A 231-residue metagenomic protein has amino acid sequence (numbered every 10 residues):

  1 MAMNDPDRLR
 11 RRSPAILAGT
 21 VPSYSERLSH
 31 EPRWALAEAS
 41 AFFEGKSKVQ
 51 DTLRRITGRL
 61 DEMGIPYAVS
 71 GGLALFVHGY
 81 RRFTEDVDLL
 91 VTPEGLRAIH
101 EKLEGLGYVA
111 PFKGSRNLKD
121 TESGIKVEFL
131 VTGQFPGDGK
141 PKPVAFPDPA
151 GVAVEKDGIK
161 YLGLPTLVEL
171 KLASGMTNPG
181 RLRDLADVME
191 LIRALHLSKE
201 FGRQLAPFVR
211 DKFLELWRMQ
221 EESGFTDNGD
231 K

Functional and structural regions predicted by a protein language model:
A2-K231: Compositionally biased terminal segments of proteins
